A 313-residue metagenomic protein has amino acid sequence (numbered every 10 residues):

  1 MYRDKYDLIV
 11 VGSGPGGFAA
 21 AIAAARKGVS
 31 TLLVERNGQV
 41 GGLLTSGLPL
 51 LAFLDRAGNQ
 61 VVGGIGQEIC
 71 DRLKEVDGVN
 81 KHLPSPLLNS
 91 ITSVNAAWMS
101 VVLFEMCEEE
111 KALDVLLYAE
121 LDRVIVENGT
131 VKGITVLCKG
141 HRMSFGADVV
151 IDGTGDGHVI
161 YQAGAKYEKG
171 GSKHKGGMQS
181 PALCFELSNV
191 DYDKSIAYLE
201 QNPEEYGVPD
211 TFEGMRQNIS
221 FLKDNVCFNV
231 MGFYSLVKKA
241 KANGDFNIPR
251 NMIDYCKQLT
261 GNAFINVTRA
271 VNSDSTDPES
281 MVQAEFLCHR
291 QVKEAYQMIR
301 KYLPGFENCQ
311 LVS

Functional and structural regions predicted by a protein language model:
Y2-G14: Beta1/beta-strand and adjacent pyrophosphate-binding region of the FAD-binding site in flavoprotein oxidoreductases
D4-Y6, G140-V149: Core beta-strand elements of the Rossmann-like FAD/NAD(P) dinucleotide-binding domain in flavoenzyme oxidoreductases
V11, F145-G155, V159: Short hydrophobic core segments
G17: N-terminal Rossmann-fold NAD(P) dinucleotide-binding loop
A23, V29-S30, E35-R123, E127 (+1 more regions): Conserved N-terminal/central alpha/beta ligand/cofactor-binding core
N80-S93, G171-S313: Mobile, glycine/GP-rich and aromatic-enriched active-site lid/loop segments adjacent to catalytic centers
I125-S144: Conserved beta-strand-loop-beta-strand element in the redox core of flavoprotein oxidoreductases
H141, Y161-G177: Glycine-rich beta-alpha-beta "Rossmann" dinucleotide-binding loop(s) and their flanking helix/strand
